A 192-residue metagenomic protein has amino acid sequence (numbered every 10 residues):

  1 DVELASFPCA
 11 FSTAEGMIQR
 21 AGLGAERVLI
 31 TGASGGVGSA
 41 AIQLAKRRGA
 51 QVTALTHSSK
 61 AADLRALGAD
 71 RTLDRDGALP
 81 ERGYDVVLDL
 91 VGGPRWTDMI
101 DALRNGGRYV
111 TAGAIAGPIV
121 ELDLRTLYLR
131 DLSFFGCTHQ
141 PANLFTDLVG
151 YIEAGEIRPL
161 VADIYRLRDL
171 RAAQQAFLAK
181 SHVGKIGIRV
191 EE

Functional and structural regions predicted by a protein language model:
L4-R75: Mid-domain Rossmann-like dinucleotide-binding core that forms the NAD(H)/NADP(H) cofactor-binding site
A10-A14, Y84, W96, L124 (+2 more regions): A general structural signal for well-ordered alpha-helical segments in protein cores
L23, L103-R104, S181: Short conserved AdoMet
A25, A69, G83-Y84, I157 (+1 more regions): Local beta-strand N-terminus motif with an aromatic residue
T53, L67-D131: Glycine-rich cofactor phosphate-binding loops and adjacent beta1-alpha1 units of small-molecule cofactor enzyme domains
S58, I115, Q140: Residues in the short beta-alpha loop(s) of Rossmann-like NAD(P)-binding domains
N105-A112, E121-L160: Rossmann-fold dehydrogenase core element
A142-E192: C-terminal hydrophobic helical "lid"/dimerization subdomain of Rossmann-like NAD(P)H-dependent oxidoreductases
